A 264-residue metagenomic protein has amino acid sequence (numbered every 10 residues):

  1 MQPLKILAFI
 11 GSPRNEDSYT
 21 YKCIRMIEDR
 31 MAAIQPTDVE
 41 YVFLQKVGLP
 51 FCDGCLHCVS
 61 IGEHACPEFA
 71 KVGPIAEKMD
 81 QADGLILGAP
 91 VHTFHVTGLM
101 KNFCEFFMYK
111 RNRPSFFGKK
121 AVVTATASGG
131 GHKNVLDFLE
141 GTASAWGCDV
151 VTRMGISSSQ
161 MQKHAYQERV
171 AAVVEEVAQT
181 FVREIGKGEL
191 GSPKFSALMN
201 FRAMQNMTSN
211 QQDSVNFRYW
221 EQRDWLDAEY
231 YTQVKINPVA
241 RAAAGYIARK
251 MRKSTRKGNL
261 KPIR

Functional and structural regions predicted by a protein language model:
M1-G88, F94-N102, M108-Y109, A172-A178 (+1 more regions): N-terminal beta1-alpha1-beta2 submodule of the flavodoxin-like/Rossmannoid cofactor-binding fold
P13-E16, T93, T126-G130, S157-M161: Short histidine/acidic/glycine/proline-rich micro-motifs that form metal- and phosphate-coordinating active-site loops
F51-C55, L136, A165: Short aromatic-enriched loop/helix-cap "lid" or pocket-rim segments at secondary-structure transitions that line
F94-T97, G129-K133, E168: Short, amphipathic alpha-helical segments
K101, E105, Y109, F138-A145: Short, surface-exposed basic-aromatic patches at helix termini and helix-loop junctions that form
S115-S157: Short, glycine-/small-residue-rich phosphate/pyrophosphate-handling segment
T152-R183: Conserved anion/nucleotide-ligand pocket segment
